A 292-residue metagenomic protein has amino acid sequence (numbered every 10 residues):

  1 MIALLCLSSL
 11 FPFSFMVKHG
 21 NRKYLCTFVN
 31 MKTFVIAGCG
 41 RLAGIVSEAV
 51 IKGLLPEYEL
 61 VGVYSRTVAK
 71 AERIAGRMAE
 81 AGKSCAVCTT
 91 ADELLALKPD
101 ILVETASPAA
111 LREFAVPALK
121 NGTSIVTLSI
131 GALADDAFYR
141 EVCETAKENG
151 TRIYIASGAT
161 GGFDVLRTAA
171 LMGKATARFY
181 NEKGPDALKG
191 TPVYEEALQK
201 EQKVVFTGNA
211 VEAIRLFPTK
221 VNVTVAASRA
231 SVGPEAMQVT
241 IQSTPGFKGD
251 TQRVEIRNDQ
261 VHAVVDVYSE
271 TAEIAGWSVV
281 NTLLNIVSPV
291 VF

Functional and structural regions predicted by a protein language model:
M1-N30: N-terminal amphipathic/basic-hydrophobic helices that include classical n-h-c signal peptides and signal-anchor
Y24-R77, V290: N-terminal Rossmann-like dinucleotide-binding module
A37, Y154, A159-F292: Active-site-lining helix/loop region of Rossmann-like oxidoreductase modules
V68-L97: Conserved N-terminal Rossmann-fold NAD(P) cofactor-binding segment
T89-K120, A132-D136: Beta-loop-alpha module in the N-terminal Rossmann-like domain of NAD(P)-dependent dehydrogenases, especially those
E104, T127, I153-S157: General beta-strand structural signal in soluble alpha/beta enzymes
N121-T123, E148-T151: A short helix->loop->beta-strand "cap" motif at the edges of active sites that frequently abuts
I130-G150: Rossmann-fold NAD(P)-binding glycine/threonine-rich loop
